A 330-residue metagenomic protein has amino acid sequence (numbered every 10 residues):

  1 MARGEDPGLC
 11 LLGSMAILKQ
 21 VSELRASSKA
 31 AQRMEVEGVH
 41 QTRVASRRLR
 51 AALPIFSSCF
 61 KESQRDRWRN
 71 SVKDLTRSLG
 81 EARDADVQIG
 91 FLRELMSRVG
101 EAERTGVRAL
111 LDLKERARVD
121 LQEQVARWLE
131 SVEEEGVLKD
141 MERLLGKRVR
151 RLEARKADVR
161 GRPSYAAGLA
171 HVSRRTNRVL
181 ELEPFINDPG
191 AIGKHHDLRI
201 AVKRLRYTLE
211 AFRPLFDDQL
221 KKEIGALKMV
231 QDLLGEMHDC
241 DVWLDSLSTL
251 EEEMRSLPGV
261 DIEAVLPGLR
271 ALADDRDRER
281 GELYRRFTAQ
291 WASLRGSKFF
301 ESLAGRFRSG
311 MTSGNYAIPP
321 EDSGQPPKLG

Functional and structural regions predicted by a protein language model:
M1-G330: Function-determining surface determinants
